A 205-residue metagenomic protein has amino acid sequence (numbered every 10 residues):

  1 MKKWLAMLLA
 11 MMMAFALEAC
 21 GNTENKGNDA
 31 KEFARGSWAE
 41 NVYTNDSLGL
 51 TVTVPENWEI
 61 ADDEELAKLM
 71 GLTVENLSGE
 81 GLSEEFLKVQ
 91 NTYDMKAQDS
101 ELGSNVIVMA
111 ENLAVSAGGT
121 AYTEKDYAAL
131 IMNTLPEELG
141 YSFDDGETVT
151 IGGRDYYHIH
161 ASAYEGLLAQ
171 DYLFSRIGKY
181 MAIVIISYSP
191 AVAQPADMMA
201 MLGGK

Functional and structural regions predicted by a protein language model:
W4, M11-L17, N22, G146-T148 (+2 more regions): N-terminal targeting leader peptides, primarily classical Sec-type signal peptides for secretion
L5-L9, F15-V89, G140, L167-L168 (+1 more regions): N-terminal targeting sequences that direct proteins away from the cytosol to non-cytosolic compartments
W38, E101-G103, G152-R154, F174-A182: Short, solvent-exposed coil/turn segments at beta-strand boundaries
T44-D46, T150, R176: A general beta-strand register signal
L48-G49, E147, Y172-L173: Short, flexible, glycine/charge-rich loop motifs used to bind or transfer phosphoryl groups or to couple energy/partner
W58, I159-S162, L167-I183: A short, solvent-exposed beta-edge/loop patch
L66-Q170: Conserved polar/disulfide-associated segments of primarily extracytoplasmic proteins
